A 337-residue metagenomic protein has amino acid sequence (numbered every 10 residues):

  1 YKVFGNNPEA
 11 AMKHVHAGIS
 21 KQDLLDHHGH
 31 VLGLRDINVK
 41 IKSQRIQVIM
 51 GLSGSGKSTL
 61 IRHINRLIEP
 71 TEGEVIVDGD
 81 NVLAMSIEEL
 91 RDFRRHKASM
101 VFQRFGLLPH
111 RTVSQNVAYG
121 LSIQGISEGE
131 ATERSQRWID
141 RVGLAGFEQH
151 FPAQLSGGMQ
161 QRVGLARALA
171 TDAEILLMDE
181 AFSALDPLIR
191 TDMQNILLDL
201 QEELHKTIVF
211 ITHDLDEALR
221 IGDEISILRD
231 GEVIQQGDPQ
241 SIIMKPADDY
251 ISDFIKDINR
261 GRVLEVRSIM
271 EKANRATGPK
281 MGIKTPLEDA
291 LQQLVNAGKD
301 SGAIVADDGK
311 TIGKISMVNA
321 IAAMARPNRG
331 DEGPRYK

Functional and structural regions predicted by a protein language model:
P8, M12-D23, D78-N81, A118 (+2 more regions): Conserved ABC ATPase "signature" region
I41, G73-N81: Conserved ABC transporter NBD signature motif
F151-L155, M159: Conserved ABC ATPase signature
A170-E174: A short, proline-enriched helix->beta-strand linker immediately N-terminal to the Walker B motif in ABC-type P-loop
Q236-G237, K245, K314: ABC ATPase "signature
T277-D308, I315-K337: The conserved cystathionine-beta-synthase
